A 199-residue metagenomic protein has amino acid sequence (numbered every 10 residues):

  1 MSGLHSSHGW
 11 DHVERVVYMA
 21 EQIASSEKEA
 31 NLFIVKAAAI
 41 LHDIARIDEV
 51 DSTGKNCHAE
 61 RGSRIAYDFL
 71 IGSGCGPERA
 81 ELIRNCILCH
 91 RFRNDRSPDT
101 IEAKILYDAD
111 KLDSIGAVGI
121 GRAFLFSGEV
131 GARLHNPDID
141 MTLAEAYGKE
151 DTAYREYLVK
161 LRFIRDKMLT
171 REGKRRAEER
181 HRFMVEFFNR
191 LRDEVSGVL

Functional and structural regions predicted by a protein language model:
M1-E14, Y18-E29, L41, D95-L199: Divalent metal-dependent phosphate-bond-processing catalytic cores, especially two-metal-ion Mg2+/Mn2+ enzymes that act
G3-S6, V50-G54: A short glycine/serine-rich beta->alpha loop
G9, K55-H58: Short, conserved glycine- and acidic-residue-centered signature motifs in active-site or ligand-binding loops
V17, E21, A45, S63 (+2 more regions): Amphipathic alpha-helical segments within well-ordered protein domains
E27, I47-S52, S73, P77 (+1 more regions): Amphipathic alpha-helical interaction segments
L32-D51, H58, G62, A66 (+1 more regions): His-Asp-centered metal-binding catalytic motifs of divalent-metal-dependent phosphohydrolases/nucleases
E49-D51, Y67, S97-P98, A117: Short, conserved acidic/polar surface loops in the N-terminal third of protein domains
A66-L106: Hydrophobic, well-structured mid-protein blocks that either form specific transmembrane helices
